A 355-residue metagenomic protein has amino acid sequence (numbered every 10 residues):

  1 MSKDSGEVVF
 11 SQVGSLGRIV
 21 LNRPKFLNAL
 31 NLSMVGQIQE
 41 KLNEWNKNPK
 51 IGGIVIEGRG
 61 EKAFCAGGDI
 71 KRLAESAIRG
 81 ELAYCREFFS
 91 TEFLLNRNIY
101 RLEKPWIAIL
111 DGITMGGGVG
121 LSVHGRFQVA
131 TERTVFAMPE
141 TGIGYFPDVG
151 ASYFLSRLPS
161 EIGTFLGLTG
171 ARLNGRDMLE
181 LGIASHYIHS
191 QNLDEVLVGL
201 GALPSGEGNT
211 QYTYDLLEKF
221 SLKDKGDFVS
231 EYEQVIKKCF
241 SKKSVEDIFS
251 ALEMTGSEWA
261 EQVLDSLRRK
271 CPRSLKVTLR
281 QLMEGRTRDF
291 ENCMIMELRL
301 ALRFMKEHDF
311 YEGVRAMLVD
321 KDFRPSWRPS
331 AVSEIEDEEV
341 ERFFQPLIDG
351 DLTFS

Functional and structural regions predicted by a protein language model:
M1-E57, R97-N98, S355: Conserved CoA-thioester-binding segment of acyl-CoA-metabolizing enzymes
I19, I56, D69, L121-S122 (+3 more regions): Hydrophobic/aromatic residues within transmembrane alpha-helices of multi-pass small-molecule transporters
G58-T91, G142-G144: Glycine- (often His-adjacent) and acidic-residue-rich active-site loop that binds/positions the CoA thioester
A83, V129-R133, A137-L158: Short, flexible helix-coil linker/hinge segments at the edges of structured domains or between repeats
I99-I143, F165-L166, G170-A171, G175 (+1 more regions): Glycine-rich beta-to-alpha active-site loop
G150-N209: Contiguous mid-protein beta-loop-alpha structural module that forms a pocket-lining wall or clamp of enzyme active
I188-K270: Amphipathic alpha-helical blocks and their helix-capping loop/short-beta junctions
A251-E261, L267-S355: Long, low-complexity C-terminal extensions of enzymes
